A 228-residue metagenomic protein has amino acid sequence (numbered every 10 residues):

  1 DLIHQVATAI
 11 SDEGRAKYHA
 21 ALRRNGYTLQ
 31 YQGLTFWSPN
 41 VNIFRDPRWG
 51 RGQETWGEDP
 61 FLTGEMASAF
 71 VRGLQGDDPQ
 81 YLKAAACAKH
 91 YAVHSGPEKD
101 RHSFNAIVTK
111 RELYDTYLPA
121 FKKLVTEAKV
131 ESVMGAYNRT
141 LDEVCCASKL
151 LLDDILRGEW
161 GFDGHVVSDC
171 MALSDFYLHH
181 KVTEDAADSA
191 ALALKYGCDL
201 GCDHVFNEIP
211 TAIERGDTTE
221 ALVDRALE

Functional and structural regions predicted by a protein language model:
D1-E228: Glycoside hydrolase catalytic-domain context in secreted enzymes
